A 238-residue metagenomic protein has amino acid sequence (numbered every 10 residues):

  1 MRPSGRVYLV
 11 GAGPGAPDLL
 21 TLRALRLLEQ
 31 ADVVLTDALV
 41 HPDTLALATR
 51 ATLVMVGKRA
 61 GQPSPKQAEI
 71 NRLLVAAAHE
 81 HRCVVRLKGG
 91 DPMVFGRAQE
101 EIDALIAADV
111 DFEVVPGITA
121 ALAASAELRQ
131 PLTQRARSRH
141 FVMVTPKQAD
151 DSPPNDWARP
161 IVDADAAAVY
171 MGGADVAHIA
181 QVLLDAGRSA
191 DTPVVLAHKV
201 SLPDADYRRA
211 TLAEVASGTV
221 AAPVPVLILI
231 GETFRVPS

Functional and structural regions predicted by a protein language model:
M1-P17, L22-I118, E214-A221, V226: Class I S-adenosyl-L-methionine
S4-L9, H79-V84, R97, H140 (+1 more regions): A contiguous loop/helix-start segment that scaffolds small-molecule binding in enzyme catalytic cores
L22, A38, Q134-R137, D191 (+1 more regions): Non-catalytic, surface-exposed connector residues within folded enzymatic/regulatory domains
T44, L105, A124-S125, I179 (+1 more regions): Hydrophobic packing residues within well-ordered alpha-helices of enzyme cores
T52-K58, D109-E113, L132-R139, G187-L196: Short hydrophobic/aromatic-enriched beta-strand-loop microsegments
D91-D163, D206-A210: Class I SAM-dependent methyltransferase SAM-binding "motif I" and its flanking Rossmann-like core
